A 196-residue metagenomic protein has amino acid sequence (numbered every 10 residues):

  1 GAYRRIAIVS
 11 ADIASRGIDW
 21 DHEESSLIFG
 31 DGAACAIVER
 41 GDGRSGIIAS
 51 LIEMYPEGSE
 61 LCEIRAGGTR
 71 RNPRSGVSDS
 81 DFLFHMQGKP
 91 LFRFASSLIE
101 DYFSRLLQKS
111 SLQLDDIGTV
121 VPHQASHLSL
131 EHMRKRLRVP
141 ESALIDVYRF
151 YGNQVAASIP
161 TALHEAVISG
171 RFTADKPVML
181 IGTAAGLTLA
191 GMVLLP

Functional and structural regions predicted by a protein language model:
G1-A2, E100, G118-P196: Claisen-condensing/thiolase-fold acyl-transfer catalytic domains that form or cleave C-C bonds in fatty acid
G1-A33: Flexible, glycine-rich active-site loops centered on histidine and acidic residues that chelate a metal or position
R4-A7, D12, A34-A36, S45-G46 (+2 more regions): Structural motif
S10-R16, E53-Y55, G152, G182-L187: Acidic, glycine-rich active-site loops and adjacent beta-strand->loop/helix elements that engage anionic groups
I18-D19, E60-E63, H132-M133, G191-M192: Short, well-ordered secondary-structure micro-motifs
W20, G67-G118, S129-L137, A162 (+2 more regions): Conserved active-site "lid/cap" helical segment
H22-R93, S97, D101, T183 (+1 more regions): Condensing-enzyme catalytic core mediating Claisen C-C bond formation in acyl metabolism
G41-G43, Q113, P140: Short, structurally constrained coil/turn elements that cap an alpha-helix or connect an alpha-helix to the following
